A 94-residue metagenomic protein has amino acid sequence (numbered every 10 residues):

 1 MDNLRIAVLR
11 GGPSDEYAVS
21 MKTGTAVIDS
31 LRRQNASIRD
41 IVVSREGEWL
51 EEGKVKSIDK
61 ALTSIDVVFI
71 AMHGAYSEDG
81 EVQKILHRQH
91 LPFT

Functional and structural regions predicted by a protein language model:
M1-T94: ATP-binding N-terminal substructure of ATP-dependent carboxylate-amine bond-forming enzymes
